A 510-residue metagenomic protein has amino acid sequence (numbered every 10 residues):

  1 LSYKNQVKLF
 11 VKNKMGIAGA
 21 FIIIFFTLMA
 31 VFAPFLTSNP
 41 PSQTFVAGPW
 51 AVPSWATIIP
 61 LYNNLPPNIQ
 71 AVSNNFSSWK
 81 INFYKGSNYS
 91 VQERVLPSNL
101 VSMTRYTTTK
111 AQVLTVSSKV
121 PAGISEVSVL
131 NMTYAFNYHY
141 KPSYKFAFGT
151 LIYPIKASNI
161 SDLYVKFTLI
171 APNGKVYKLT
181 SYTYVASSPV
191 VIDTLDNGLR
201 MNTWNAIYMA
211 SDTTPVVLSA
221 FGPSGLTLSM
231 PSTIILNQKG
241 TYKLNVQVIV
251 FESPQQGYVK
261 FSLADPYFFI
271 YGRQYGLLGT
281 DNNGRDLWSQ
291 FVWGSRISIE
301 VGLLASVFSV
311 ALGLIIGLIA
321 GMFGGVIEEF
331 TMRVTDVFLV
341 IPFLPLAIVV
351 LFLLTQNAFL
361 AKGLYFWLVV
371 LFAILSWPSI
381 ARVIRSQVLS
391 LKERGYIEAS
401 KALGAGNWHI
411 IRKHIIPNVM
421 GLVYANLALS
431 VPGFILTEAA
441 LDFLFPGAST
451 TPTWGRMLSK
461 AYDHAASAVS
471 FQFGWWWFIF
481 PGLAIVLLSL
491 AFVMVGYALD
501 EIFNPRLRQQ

Functional and structural regions predicted by a protein language model:
L1-A305, S309, A461-G482, V486-L490 (+1 more regions): Gly/Trp-centered helix-boundary motif
T280-Q510: Alpha-helical transmembrane segments of integral membrane proteins, especially multi-pass inner/plasma-membrane
